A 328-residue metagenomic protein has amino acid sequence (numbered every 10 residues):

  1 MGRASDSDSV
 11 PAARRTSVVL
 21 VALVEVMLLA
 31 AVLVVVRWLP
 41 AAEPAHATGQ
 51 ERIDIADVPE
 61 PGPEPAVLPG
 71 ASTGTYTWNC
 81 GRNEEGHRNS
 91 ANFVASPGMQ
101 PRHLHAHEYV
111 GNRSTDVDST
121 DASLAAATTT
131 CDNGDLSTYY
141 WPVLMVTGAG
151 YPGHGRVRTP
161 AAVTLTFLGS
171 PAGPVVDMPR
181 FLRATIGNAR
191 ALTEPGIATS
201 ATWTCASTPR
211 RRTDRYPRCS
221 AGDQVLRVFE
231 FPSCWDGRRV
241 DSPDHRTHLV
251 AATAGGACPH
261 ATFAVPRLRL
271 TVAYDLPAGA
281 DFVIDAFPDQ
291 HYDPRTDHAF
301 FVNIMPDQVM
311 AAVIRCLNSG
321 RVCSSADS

Functional and structural regions predicted by a protein language model:
M1-A13: N-terminal Lys/Arg-rich, disordered targeting/topogenic segments
G2-A4, L20, E43: Intrinsic-disorder-preferring feature that marks N-terminal prepro/targeting segments
D8, T16-V24, I53, G155 (+1 more regions): Residue-level marker of intrinsically disordered, low-complexity segments enriched for small/polar residues
A12-L39: Secretory targeting and sorting signals
E43-L104, E108-F229, D236-S328: Primary mode marks residue(s) on the alpha4-beta5-alpha5 output face of response regulator receiver
